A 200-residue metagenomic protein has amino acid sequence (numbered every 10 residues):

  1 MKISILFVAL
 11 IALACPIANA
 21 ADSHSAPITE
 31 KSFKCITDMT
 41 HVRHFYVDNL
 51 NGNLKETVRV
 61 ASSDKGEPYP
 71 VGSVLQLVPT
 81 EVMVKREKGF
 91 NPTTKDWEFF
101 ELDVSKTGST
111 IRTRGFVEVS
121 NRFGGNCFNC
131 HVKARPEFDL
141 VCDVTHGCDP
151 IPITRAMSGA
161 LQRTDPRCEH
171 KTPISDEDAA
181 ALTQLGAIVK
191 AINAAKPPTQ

Functional and structural regions predicted by a protein language model:
M1-I5: Positively charged n-region of N-terminal signal peptides that target proteins for export
L6-A14: Bacterial N-terminal signal peptides
V8, V60-A61, E118: Generic detector of short alpha-helix boundary/capping microenvironments and adjacent low-complexity segments
A12, L50-N51, L102-S105: Short linear sequence elements within intrinsically disordered, low-complexity coil regions
C15-A20: Sec/Tat signal peptide C-region and signal peptidase I cleavage site
D22-I36, H41-H44, G66-Q200: Sequence context surrounding c-type heme c attachment/ligation sites in exported
N51-G66: N-terminal post-signal-peptidase region of extra-cytosolic proteins
